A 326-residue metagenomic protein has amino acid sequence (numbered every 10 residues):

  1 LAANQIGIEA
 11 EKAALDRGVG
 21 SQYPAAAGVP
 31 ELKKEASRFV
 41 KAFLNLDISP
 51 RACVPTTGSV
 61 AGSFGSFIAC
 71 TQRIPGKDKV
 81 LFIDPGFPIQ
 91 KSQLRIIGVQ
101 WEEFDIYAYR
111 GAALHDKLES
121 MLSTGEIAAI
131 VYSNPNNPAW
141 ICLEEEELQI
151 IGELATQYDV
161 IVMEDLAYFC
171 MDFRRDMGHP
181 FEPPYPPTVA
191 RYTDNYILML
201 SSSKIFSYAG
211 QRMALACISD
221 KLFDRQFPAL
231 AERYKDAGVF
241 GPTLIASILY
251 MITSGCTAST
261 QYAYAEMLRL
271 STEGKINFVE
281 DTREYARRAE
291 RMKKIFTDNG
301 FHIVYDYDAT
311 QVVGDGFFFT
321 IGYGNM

Functional and structural regions predicted by a protein language model:
L1, V60, F87-P88, A108 (+8 more regions): Short, solvent-exposed loop/turn segments at secondary-structure junctions
L1-A2, L122-G125, E232-A237, F319-M326: Short, intrinsically disordered, charge-balanced linker/junction segments flanking boundaries in proteins
L1-P24, A42, V160, Y250-M251 (+1 more regions): N-terminal "arm"/small-domain region of PLP-dependent enzymes with the aminotransferase-like
E9-K12, R191-R283, F296: Conserved core segment of the aminotransferase class I/II
A14, L32-A36, G62, I151 (+3 more regions): Alpha-helical packing segments of well-folded alpha/beta enzyme cores
D16-Y158, M163, F169-Y192, I197: Conserved core of the PLP fold type I
F82, V131-S133, M163-L166, L200 (+3 more regions): Short beta-strand segments
T282-M326: Conserved PLP-binding catalytic core of the aspartate aminotransferase-like
